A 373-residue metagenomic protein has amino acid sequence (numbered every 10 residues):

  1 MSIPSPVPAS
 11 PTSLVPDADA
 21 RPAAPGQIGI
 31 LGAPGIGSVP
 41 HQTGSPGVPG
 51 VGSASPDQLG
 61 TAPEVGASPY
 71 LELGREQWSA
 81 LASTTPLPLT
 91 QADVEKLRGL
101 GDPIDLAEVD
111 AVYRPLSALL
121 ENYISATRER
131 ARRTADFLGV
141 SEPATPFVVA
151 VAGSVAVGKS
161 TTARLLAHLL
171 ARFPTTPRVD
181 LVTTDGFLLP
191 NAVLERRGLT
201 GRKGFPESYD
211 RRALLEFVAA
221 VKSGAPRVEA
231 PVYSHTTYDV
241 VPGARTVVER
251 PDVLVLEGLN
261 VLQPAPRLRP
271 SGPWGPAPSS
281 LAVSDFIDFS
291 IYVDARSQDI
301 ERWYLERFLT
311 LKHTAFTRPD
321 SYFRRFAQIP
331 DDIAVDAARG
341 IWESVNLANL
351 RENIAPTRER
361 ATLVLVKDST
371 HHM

Functional and structural regions predicted by a protein language model:
S2-D17, P63-A82, V94, R98-P103 (+1 more regions): Conserved NTP phosphate-binding and transfer environment spanning the P-loop NTPase/kinase superfamily
S2-S5, S13-P16, R21, G26-I30 (+2 more regions): Extreme N-terminal, non-catalytic leader segments that precede Walker-type/kinase nucleotide-binding cores
Q27-S38, Q42-G52: Long, intrinsically disordered low-complexity tandem-repeat segments
G101-A111, D180-V182, F187-T237: Conserved nucleotide-sensing/catalytic segment adjacent to the nucleotide-binding pocket in NTP-handling enzymes
R132-R133, G139, P143, R212-D285 (+1 more regions): Glycine-rich phosphate-binding loop used to anchor ATP phosphates in small-molecule kinases, encompassing both
V148-S154, D180-T184, S290-Y292: Extended hydrophobic secondary-structure segments that form protein cores and membrane-embedded regions
V151-H168: Glycine-rich phosphate-binding P-loop
H168-D180: Post-Walker A helix-loop "phosphate-sensing" segment adjacent to the P-loop in P-loop NTPases
